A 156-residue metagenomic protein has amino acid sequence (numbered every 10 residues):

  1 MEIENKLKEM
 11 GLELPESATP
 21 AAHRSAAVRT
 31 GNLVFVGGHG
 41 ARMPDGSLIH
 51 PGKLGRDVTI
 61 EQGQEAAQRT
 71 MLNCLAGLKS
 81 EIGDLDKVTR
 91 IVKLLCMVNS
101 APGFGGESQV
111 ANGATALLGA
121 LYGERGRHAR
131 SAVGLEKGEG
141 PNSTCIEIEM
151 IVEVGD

Functional and structural regions predicted by a protein language model:
M1-D156: Short, polar/acidic, helix-capping and beta-turn segments at strand->helix junctions that line the mouths
